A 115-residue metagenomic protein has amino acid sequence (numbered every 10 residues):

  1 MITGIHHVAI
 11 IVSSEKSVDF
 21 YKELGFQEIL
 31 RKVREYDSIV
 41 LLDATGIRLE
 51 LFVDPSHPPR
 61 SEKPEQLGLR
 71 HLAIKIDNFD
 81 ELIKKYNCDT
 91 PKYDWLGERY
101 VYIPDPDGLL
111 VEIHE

Functional and structural regions predicted by a protein language model:
M1-V18, R70-L72: N-terminal beta-strand motif that seeds the catalytic metal site of vicinal oxygen chelate
T3, Y36, L67, L96-E98: Loop/turn position at the start of each blade in beta-propeller repeats
I10-L49: Core segments of cupin and vicinal oxygen chelate
S14-E15, F79-D80, P106: Residues at or immediately preceding the N-termini of alpha-helices
D37, S56-E62: A short, acidic/glycine-rich surface segment
V40, N87-E115: Vicinal oxygen chelate
E62-Y93: Mid-chain, well-packed structural core segment of small domains
